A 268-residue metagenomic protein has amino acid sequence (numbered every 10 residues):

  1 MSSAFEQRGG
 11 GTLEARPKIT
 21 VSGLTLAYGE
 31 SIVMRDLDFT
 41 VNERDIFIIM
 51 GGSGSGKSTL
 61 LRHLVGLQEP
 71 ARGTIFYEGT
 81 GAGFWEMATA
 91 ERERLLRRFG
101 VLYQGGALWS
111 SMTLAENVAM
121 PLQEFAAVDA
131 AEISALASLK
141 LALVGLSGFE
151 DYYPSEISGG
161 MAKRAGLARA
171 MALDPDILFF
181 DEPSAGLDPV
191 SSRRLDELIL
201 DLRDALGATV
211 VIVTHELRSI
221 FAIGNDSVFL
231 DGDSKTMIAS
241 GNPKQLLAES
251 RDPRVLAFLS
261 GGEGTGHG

Functional and structural regions predicted by a protein language model:
V65: Helix-to-loop junction immediately C-terminal to a conserved catalytic motif
G73-F84: Conserved ABC transporter NBD signature motif
A82-G100, L246-S250: ABC ATPase NBD coupling module
A130-F149: Conserved ABC ATPase "signature" region
Y153-I157, M161: Conserved ABC ATPase signature
D174: Conserved catalytic motifs of ABC-family nucleotide-binding domains
L178-D181: Catalytic Walker B motif of ABC-type/P-loop ATPase nucleotide-binding domains
